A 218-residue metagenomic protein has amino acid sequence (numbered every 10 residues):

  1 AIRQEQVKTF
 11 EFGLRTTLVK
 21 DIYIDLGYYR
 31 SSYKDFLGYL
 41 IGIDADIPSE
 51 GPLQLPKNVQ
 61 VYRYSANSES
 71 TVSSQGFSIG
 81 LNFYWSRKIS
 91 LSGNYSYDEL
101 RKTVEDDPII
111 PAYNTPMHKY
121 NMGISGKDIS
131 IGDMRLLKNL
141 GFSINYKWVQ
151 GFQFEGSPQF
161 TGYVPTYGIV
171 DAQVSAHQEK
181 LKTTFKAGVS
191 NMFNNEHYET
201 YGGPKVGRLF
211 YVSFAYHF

Functional and structural regions predicted by a protein language model:
A1, S65-N67, F160: Short, P/G- and charge-enriched loop/turn segments at secondary-structure junctions
A1-Y33: Structural signature of Gram-negative outer-membrane beta-barrels, strongest in the C-terminal barrel of TonB-dependent
Q4, S96, I109-F218: Conserved C-terminal beta-signal and adjacent last beta-strands/turns of outer-membrane beta-barrel proteins
T9-F12, I79, A172-V174: Short, basic/aromatic-rich helical patch in the C-terminal catalytic core of site-specific tyrosine
V19, S86, E179-L181: Short strand-coil-strand connectors
Y28-Y33, G42-Q153: Gram-negative outer-membrane beta-barrel transporters
